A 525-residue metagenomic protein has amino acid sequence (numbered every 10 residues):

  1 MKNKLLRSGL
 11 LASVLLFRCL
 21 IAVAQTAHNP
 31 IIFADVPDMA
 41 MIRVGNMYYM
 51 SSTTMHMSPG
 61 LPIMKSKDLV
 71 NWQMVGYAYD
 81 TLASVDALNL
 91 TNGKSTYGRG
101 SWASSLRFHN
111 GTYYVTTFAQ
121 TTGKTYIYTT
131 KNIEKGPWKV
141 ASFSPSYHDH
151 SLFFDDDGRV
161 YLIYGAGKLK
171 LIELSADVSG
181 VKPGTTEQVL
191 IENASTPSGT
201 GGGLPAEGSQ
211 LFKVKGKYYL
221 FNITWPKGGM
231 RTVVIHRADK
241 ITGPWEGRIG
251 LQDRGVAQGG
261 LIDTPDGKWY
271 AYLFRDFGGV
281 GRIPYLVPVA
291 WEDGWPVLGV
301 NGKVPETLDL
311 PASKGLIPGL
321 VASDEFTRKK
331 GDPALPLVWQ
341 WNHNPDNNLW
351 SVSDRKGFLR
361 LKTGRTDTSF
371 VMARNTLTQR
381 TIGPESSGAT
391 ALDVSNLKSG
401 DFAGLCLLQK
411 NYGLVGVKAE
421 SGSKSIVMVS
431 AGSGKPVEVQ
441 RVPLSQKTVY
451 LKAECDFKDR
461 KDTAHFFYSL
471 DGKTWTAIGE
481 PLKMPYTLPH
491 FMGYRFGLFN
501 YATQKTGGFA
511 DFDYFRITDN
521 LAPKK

Functional and structural regions predicted by a protein language model:
M1-T26: Bacterial Sec-dependent N-terminal signal peptides
A24-K525: Carbohydrate-active catalytic/glycan-binding domains of CAZyme proteins, especially the secreted or lumenal ectodomains
